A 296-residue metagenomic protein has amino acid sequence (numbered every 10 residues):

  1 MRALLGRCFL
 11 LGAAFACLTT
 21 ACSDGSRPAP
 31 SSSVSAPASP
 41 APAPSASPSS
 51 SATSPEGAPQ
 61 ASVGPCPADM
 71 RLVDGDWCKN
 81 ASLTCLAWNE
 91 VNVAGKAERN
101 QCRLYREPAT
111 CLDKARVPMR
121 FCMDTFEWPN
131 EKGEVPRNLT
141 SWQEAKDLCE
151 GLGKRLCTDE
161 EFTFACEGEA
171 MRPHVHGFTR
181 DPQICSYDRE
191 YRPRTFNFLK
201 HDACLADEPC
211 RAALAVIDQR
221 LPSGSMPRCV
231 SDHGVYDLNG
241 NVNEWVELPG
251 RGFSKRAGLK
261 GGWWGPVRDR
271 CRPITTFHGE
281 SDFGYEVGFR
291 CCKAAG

Functional and structural regions predicted by a protein language model:
M1-A3, R7: Positively charged n-region of N-terminal signal peptides that target proteins for export
L4, C22-G153, A170-R172, G177-R180 (+3 more regions): Short, compositionally biased
C8-T20: Bacterial N-terminal signal peptides
S62-P65, W77, T84-V91, E98-R99 (+5 more regions): Post-signal/leader-peptide non-cytosolic segments of secretory proteins
R71, W142-D147, G151-T275, Y285: Functional-site microenvironments in short loops/helix caps that host divalent-cation chemistry
P108-C111, I274-E280: Short, P/G- and charge-enriched loop/turn segments at secondary-structure junctions
E131-V135, S254, G265-V267, E280: A generic structural signal for short coil/turn motifs at secondary-structure boundaries
